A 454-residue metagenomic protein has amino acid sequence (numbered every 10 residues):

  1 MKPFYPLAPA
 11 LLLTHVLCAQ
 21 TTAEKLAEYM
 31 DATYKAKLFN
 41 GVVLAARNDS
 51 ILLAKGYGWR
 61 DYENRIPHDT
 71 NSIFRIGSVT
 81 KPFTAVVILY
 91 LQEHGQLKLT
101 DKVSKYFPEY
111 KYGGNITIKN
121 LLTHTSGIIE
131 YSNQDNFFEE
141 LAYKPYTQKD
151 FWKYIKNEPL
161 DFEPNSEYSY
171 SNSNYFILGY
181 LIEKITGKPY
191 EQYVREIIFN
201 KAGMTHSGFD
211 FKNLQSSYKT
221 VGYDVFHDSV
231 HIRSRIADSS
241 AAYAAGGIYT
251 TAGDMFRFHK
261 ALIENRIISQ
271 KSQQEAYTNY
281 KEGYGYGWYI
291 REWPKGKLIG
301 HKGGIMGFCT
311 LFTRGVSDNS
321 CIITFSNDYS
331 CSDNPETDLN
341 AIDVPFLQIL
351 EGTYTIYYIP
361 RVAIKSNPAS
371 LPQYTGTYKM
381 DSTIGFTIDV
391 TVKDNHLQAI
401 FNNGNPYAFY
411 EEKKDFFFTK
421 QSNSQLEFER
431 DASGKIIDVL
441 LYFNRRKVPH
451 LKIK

Functional and structural regions predicted by a protein language model:
M1-A23: Bacterial Sec-dependent N-terminal signal peptides
Q20-K55, T186, Q192-R195, N200 (+1 more regions): Catalytic loop of the DD-peptidase/beta-lactamase superfamily, centered on the K-T-G motif and neighboring
E28, F39, W59-N172, K188 (+3 more regions): Active-site-proximal loop and beta-strand segments within enzyme catalytic domains
V43-L52, R75-K98, K102, L121 (+4 more regions): Alpha-helical scaffold elements that line and support the substrate/ligand-binding pocket of soluble hydrolases
R47, E109-Y110, D210-S217: Short, solvent-exposed turn/loop segments enriched in Gly/Ser/Thr/Pro and often Arg
L52, K111-T117, G127-Q134, E191 (+3 more regions): Secretory-pathway/luminal and periplasmic proteins that interact with or process carbohydrate-rich
H124, D210, Y442: Conserved residues at the C-terminal ends of beta-strands
I177, Q215-T220, D224: Non-catalytic beta-strand/loop surface segments
